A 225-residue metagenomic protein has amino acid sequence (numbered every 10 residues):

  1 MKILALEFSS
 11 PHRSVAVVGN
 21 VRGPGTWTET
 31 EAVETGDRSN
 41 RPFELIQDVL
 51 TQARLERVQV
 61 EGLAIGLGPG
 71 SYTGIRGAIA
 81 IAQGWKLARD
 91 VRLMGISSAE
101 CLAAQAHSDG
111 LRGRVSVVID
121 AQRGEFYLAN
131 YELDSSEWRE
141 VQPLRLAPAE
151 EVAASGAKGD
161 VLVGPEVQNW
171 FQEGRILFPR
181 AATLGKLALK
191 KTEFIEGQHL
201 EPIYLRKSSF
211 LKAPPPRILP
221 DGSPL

Functional and structural regions predicted by a protein language model:
M1-P24, E34-R41, M94-L225: Oxyanion-binding and handling regions
T26-T28: Conserved phosphate-binding/catalytic region of the ribokinase-like
E31-T51: N-terminal phosphate-binding loop and adjacent alpha-helix
N40, E44-Q47, E61, I79 (+2 more regions): N-terminal, well-ordered alpha-helical segments
I46-G62, L133, V152-D160: Phosphate/pyrophosphate-binding loops at sites that engage ATP/ADP/AMP, CoA/4′-phosphopantetheine, polyphosphate
G62-L93: DPxDG-like acidic metal-binding loop motif
